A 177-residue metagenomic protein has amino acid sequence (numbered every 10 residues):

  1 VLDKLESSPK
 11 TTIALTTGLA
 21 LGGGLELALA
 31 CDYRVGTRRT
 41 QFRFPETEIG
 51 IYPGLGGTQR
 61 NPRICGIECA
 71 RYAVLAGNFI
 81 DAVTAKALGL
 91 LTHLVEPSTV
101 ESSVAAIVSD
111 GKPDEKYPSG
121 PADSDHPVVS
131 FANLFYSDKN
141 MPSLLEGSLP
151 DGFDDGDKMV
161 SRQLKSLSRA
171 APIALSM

Functional and structural regions predicted by a protein language model:
V1: Two-metal-ion acidic nuclease core segments, chiefly of the RNase H-like superfamily
K4-I49, P53, A73, F79-A82: Glycine-rich beta-to-alpha active-site loop
E6-S7, R63, A87: Solvent-exposed polar/charged
T11, A28, N61, A85 (+1 more regions): Terminal peptide-recognition signature
Y33, T92-H93: Residues at the N-termini of beta-strands
T58-E68: Hydrophobic, secondary-structure "cap" segments at the distal end of domains
C69, D81, L88, V95-M177: Intrinsically disordered, low-complexity segments enriched in small/flexible residues
